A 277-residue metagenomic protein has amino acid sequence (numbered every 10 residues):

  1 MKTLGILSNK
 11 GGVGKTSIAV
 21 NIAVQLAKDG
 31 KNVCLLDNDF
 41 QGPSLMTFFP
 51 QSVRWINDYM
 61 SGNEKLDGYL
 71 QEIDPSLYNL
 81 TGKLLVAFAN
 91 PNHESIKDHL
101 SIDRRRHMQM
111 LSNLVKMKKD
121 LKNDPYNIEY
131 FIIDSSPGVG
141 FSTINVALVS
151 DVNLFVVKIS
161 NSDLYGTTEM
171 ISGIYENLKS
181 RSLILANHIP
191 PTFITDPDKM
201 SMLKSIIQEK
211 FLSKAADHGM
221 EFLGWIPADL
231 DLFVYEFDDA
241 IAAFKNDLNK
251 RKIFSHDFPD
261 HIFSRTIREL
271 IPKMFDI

Functional and structural regions predicted by a protein language model:
T3-Y69, Y130: Walker A/P-loop NTP-binding active-site region of P-loop NTPases, recognizing the glycine-rich GxxxxGKT/S
L36, F88-A89, F155-K158, I184-H188: Conserved beta-strand segments of the P-loop GTPase G domain that flank and frequently precede/overlap
N38-K122, F237: P-loop/Walker-type NTP enzyme "switch/lid" segment
F40-Q41, N92-E94, G138, S160-S162 (+2 more regions): Conserved nucleotide-binding/hydrolysis micro-motifs of P-loop NTPases
L111-T143: Switch II (G3) loop of P-loop NTPases
G140-N161: Inter-motif core of Ras-like GTPase G domains
T167-L178: Conserved C-terminal guanine-recognition region of P-loop GTPase G domains, centered on the G4
E176-I277: C-terminal lobe/tail of nucleotide-utilizing enzymes
